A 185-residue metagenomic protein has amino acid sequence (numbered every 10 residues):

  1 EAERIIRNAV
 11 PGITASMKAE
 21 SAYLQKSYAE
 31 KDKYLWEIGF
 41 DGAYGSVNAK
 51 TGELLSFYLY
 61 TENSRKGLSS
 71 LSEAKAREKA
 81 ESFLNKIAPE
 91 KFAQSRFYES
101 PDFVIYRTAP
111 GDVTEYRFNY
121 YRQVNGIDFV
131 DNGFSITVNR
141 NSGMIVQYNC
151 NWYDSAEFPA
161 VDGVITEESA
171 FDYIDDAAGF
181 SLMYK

Functional and structural regions predicted by a protein language model:
E1-K185: Long, terminal "pre-/pro-" and other extracytoplasmic accessory regions that lie outside the mature folded/catalytic
